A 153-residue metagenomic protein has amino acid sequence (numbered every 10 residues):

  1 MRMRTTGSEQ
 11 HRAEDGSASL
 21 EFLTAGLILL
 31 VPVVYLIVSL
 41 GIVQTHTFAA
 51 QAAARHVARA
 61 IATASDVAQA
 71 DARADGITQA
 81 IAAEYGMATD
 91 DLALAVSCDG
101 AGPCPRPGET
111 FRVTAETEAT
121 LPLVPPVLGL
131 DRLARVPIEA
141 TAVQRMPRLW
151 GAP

Functional and structural regions predicted by a protein language model:
M1-I77: Alpha-helical assembly-interface signal, strongest on the long, hydrophobic N-terminal helix that forms
R2-T5, T63, V67-P153: Short, conserved structural patches
